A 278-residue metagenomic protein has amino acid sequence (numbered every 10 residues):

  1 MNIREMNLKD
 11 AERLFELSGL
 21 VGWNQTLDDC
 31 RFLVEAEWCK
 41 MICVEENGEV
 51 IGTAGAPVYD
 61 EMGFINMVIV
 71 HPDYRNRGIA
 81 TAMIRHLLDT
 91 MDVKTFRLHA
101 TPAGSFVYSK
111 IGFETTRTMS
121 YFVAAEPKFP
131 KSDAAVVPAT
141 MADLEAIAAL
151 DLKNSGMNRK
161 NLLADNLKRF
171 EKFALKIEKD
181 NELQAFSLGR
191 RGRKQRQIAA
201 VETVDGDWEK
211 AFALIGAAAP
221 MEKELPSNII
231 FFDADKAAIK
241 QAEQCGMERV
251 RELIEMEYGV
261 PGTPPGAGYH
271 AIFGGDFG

Functional and structural regions predicted by a protein language model:
N7-L17, P130-K131, T140-K153, P265-G275: A short, well-structured alpha-helix characteristic of acyl/acetyltransferase catalytic modules
E16-D28, L150-N161: Helix-loop element at the rim of GNAT/NAT acetyltransferase active sites that forms part of the acceptor-substrate
F32-N47, G52, F64, T118 (+1 more regions): A short helix-loop-beta-strand connector motif used in the catalytic cores of GNAT acetyltransferases and, in some
C43, E49-P57, F64-I69, K176 (+2 more regions): Conserved beta-strand in the GNAT
V70, N76-D89, K110, D207-P220: Conserved acetyl-CoA-binding loop-helix of GNAT-fold acetyltransferases
D89-P102, K223-D233: Conserved GNAT acetyl-CoA-binding A-motif
I111-F129, N228-G278: Active-site/acyl-donor-binding loops of N-acyltransferases
F113-Q197: Amide-forming acyltransferase catalytic core, primarily the GNAT-like/NAT-type and related acyltransferase folds
